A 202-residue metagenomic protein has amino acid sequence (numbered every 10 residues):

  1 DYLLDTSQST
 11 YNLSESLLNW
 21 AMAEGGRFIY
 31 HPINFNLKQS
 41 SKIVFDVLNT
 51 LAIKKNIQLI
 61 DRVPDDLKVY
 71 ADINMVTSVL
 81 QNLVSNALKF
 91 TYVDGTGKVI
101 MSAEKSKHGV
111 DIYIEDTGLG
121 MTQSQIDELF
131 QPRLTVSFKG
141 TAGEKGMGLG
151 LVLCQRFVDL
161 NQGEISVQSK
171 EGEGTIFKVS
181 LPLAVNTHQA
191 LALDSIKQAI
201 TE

Functional and structural regions predicted by a protein language model:
L3-L13: Short alpha-helical segment of the dimerization/phosphotransfer core of two-component systems
A21-P32: Helix-loop junction within the histidine kinase core
H31-N36, I53, Q58-K68: Conserved catalytic submotifs in the C-terminal HATPase_c
T96-H108: Short beta-strand/loop element within the Bergerat-fold HATPase_c
M121-L134, D194: Short conserved segment of the HATPase_c
G150, C154: Short alpha-helical Gxxx[C/S/T] motif in the catalytic ATP-binding
